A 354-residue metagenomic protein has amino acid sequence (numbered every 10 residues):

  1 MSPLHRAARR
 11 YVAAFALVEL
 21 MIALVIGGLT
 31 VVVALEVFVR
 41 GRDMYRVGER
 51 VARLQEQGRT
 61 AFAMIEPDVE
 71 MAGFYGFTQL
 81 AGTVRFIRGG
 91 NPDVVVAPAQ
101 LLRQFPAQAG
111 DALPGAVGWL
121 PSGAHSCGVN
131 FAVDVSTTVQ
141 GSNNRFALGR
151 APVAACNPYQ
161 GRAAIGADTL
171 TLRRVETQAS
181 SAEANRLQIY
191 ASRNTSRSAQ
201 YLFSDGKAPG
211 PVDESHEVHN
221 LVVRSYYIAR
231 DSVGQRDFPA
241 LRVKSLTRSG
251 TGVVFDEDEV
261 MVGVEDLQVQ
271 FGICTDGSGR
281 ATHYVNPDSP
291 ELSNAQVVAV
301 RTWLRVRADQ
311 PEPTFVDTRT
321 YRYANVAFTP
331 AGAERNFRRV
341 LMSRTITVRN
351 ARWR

Functional and structural regions predicted by a protein language model:
L4, A8, F15-V18, I22-F74: Aliphatic-rich helix starts adjacent to a transmembrane/signal segment
A8-R9, I165: Intrinsic disorder/low-complexity segments
A61-A299, W303, P311-R338, S343 (+1 more regions): N-terminal pilin/flagellin-like segments and related low-complexity appendage regions
